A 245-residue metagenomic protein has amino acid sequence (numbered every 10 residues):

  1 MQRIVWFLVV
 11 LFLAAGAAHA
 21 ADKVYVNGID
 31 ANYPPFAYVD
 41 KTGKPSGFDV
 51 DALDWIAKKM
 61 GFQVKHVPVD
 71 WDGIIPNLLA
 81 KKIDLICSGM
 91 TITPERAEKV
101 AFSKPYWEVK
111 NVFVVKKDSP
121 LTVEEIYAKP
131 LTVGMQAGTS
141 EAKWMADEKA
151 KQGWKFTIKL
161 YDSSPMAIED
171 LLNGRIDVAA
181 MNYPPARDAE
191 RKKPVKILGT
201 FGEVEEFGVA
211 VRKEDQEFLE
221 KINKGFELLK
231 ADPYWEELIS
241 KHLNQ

Functional and structural regions predicted by a protein language model:
V5-G16: Bacterial N-terminal signal peptides
A21-G89, E98, K159-L160, Y234: Extracytoplasmic small-molecule ligand-binding "clamshell" domains of the periplasmic binding protein/Venus flytrap
V26-D30, T132-M135, A179, A210: Short, well-ordered beta-strand segments
A31, E108-K117, P184-E227, N244-Q245: Periplasmic-binding protein-like
V39, L53-G61, E141-L160, E190-R191 (+2 more regions): Ligand-binding cleft/hinge of the Venus flytrap
V50-K59, K117-T132, A137-S140, V209-Q245: Extended ligand-binding regions for polar small-molecule ligands
K58, Q63-Y127, P194-G202: Acidic, polar ligand-binding/catalytic clefts
F62-Q63, L79-S88, P130-T132, S163 (+1 more regions): Alpha-to-beta junction loops
